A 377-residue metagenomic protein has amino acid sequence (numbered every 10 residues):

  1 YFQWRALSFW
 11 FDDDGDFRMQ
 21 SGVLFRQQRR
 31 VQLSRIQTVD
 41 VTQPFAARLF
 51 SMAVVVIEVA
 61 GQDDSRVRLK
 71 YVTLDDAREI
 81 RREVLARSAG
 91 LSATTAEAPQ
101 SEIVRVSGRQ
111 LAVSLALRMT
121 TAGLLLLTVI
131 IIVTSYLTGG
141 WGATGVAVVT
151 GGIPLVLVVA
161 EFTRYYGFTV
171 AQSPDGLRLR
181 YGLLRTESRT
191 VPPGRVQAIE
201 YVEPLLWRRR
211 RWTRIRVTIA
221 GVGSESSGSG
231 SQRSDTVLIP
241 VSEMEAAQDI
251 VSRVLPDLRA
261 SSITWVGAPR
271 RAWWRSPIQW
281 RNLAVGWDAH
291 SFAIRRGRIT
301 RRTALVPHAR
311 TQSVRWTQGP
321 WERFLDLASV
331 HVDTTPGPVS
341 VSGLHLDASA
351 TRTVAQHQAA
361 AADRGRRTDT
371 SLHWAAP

Functional and structural regions predicted by a protein language model:
Y1-P377: N-terminal basic, Ser/Thr-rich segments that initiate or prime the first beta/alpha elements at protein or domain
